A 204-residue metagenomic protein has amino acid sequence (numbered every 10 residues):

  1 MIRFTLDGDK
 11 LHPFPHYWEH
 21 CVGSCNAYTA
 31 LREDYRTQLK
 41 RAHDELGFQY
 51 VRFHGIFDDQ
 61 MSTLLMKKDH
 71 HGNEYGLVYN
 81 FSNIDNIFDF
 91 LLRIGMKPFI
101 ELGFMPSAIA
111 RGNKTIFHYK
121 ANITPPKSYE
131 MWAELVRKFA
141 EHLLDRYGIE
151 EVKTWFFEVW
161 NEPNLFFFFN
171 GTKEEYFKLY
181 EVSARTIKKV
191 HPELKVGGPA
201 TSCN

Functional and structural regions predicted by a protein language model:
M1-Q49, F53-I56: Mature N-terminal, pre-catalytic/accessory segment of carbohydrate-active enzymes
L46-N204: Substrate-binding cleft and catalytic face of glycoside hydrolase catalytic domains, especially the flexible beta-alpha
